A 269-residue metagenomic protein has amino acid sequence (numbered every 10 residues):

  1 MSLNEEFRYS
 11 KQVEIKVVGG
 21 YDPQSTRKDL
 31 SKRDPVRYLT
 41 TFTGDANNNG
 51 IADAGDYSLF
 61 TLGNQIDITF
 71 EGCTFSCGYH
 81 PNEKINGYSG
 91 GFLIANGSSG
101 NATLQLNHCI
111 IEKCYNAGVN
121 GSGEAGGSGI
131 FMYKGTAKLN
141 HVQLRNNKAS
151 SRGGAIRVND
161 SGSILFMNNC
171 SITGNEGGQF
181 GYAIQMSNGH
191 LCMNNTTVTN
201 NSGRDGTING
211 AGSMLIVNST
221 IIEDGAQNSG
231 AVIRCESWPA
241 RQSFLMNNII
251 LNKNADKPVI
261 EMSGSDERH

Functional and structural regions predicted by a protein language model:
L3-E6, I51-T61, E83-G97, A117-F131 (+5 more regions): Extracellular beta-strand/beta-solenoid scaffold signature
R8-V13: Beta-strand repeat architectures
E14, G19, L39, D67-Y79 (+7 more regions): Right-handed parallel beta-helix
E14-E83, Y115: Right-handed parallel beta-helix/beta-spiral solenoid domain characteristic of secreted/periplasmic
R27-D29, A52, N140, N194 (+1 more regions): Short acidic, gly/pro-rich beta-turn/loop elements at beta-sheet edges and active-site/ligand-binding grooves
